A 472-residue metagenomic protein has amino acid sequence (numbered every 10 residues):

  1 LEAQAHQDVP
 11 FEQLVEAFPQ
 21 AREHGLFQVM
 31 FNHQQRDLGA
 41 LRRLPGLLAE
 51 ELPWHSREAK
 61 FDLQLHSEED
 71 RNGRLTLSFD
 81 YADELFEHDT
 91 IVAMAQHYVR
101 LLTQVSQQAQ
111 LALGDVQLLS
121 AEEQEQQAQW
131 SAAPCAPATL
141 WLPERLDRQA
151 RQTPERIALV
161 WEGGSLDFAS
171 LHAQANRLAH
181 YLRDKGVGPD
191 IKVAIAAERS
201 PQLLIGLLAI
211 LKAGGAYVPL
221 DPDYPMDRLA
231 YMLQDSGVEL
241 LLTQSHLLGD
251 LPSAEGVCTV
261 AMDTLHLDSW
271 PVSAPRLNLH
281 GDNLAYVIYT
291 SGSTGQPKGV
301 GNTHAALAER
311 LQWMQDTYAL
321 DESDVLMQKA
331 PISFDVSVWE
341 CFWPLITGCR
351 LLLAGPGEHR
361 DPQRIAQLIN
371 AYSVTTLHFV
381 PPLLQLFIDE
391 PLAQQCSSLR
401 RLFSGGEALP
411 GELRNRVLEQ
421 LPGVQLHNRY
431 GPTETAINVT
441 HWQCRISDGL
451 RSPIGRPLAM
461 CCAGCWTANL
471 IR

Functional and structural regions predicted by a protein language model:
L1-W54, F61, G73, D83-E87 (+12 more regions): His-Asp-centered acyl/peptidyl-transfer active-site segments
Q7, N72-D115, A133-A308, D316-A319 (+6 more regions): Carrier-protein-dependent adenylate-forming modules in NRPS/ANL systems
P10-Q28, N32, S106-A128, A194 (+3 more regions): Small-residue-rich loop/turn and linker elements
H24-Q34, A59-E84, A121-A132, T153-R156 (+2 more regions): Acyl/amide activation-and-transfer machinery of modular secondary-metabolite enzymes
N32, R36, K60-F61, V99 (+10 more regions): Core catalytic subdomain of AMP-forming adenylate-forming
L65-H66, L146-D147, F168-H172, N176-A179 (+3 more regions): Adenylate-forming AMP-binding core of the ANL superfamily, especially NRPS adenylation
E198, S245-L248, A330-S333, P356-E358 (+3 more regions): Adenylate-forming
K298-M327, D335-T375, W442-C444: Conserved AMP-binding/adenylation subdomain of ANL enzymes
